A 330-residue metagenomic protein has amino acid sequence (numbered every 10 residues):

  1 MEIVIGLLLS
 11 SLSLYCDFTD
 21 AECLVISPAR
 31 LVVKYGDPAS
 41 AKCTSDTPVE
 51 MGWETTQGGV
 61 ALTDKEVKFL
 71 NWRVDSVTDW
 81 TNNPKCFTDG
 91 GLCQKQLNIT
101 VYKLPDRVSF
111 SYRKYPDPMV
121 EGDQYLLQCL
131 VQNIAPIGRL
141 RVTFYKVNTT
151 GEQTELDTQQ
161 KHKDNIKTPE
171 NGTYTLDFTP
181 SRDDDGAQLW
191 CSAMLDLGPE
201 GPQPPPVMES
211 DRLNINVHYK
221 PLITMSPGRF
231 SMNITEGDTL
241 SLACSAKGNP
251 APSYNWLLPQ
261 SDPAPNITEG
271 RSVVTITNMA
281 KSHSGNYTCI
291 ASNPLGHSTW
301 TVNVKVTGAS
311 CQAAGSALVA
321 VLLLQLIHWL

Functional and structural regions predicted by a protein language model:
M1-L31, Y35-D37, A41-G59, T78-R107 (+1 more regions): N-terminal Sec-dependent signal peptide, specifically the hydrophobic helical h-region
E2-G6, V33-P38, K65-K68, D75-F87 (+9 more regions): Solvent-exposed loop/turn motifs of extracellular immunoglobulin-like beta-sandwich domains
D20-S27, L104-Y115, Y219-G228: Proline-enriched interdomain boundary motifs that mark the N-terminal boundary and often initiate the first structured
P28-V33, R113-M119, Q132, G228-I234 (+1 more regions): Short beta-strand segments of immunoglobulin-like
C43, W53, C86, C129 (+5 more regions): Core motif of extracellular immunoglobulin-like domains
T47-Q57, N133-N148, A246-Q260: Solvent-exposed loop segments of extracellular immunoglobulin-like
G58-D64, F69, T149-T168, T173-T175 (+1 more regions): Surface-exposed, flexible coil segments in extracellular/virion-facing regions
K85-P105, A187-Y219, I290-G308: Extracellular/luminal immunoglobulin-like beta-sandwich modules
